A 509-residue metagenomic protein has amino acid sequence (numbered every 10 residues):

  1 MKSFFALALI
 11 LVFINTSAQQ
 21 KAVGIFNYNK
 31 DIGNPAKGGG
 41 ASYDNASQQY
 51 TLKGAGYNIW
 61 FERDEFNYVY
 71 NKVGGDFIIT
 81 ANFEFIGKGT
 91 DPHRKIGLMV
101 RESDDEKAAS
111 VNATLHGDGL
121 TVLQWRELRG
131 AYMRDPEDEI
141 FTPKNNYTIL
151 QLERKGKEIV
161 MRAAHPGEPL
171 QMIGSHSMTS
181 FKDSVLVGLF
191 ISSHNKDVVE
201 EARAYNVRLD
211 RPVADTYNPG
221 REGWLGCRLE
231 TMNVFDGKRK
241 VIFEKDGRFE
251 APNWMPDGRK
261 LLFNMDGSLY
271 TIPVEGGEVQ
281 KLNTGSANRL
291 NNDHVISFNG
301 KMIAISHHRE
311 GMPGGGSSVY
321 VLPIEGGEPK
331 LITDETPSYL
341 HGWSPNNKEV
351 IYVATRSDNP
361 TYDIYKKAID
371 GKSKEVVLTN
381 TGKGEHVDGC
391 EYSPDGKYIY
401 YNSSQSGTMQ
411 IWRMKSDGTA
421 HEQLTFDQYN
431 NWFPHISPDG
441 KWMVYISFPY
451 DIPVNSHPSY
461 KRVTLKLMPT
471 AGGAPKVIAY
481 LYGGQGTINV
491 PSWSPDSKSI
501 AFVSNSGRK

Functional and structural regions predicted by a protein language model:
M1-Q20: Bacterial Sec-dependent N-terminal signal peptides
F4, Q19-A36, G223-C227, G237-K238 (+1 more regions): Extended hydrophobic/aromatic-rich secondary-structure runs
L7-L9, S47, E391: Intrinsic disorder/low-complexity segments
Q20-N218: Extracellular glycan-recognition regions
V213-K509: Sequence signature of WD/YWTD-type beta-propeller architectures
